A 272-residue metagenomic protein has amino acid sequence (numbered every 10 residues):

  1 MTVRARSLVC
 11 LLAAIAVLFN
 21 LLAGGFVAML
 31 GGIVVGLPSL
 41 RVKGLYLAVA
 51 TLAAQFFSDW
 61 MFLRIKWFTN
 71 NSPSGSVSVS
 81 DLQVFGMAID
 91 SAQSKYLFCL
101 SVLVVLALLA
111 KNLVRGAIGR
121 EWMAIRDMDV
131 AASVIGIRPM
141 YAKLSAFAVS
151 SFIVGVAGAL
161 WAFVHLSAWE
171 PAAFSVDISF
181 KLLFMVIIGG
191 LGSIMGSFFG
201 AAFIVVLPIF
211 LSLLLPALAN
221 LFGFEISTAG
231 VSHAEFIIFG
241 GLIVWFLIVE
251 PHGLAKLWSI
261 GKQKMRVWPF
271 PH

Functional and structural regions predicted by a protein language model:
M1-H272: Transmembrane alpha-helices and adjacent helix-loop boundaries
